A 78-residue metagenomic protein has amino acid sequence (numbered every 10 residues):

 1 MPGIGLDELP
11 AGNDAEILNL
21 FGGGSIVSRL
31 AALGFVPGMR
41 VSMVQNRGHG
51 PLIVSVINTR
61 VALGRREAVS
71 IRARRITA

Functional and structural regions predicted by a protein language model:
P2, S25-R29: Short alpha-helix capping/helix-loop boundary micro-motifs
I4, G23, Q45-G50: Short, charged beta-turn/beta-strand-edge "cap" motif at the junction between a beta-strand and an adjacent loop
E8-F21: Short, basic/aromatic beta-hairpin or loop at an interaction surface
G12, N46-A78: C-terminal structural segments of small proteins and small subunits
P37-M43: Conserved beta-strand/loop element in small beta-rich adapter and peptidoglycan-binding domains
